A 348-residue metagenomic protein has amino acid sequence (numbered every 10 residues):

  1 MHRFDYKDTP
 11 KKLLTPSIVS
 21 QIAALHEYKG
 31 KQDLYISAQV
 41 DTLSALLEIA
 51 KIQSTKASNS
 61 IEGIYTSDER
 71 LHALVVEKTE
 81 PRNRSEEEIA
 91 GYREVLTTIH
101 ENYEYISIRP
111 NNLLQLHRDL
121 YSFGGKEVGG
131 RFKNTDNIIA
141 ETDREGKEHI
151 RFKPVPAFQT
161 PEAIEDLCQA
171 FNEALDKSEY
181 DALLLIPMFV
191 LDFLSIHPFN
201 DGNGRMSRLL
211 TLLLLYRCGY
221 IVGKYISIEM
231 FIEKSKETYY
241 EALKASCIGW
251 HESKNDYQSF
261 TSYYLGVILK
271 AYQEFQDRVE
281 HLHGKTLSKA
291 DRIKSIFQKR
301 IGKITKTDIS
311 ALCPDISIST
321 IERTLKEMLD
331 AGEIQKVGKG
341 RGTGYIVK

Functional and structural regions predicted by a protein language model:
M1-K348: FIC/Doc superfamily catalytic core
